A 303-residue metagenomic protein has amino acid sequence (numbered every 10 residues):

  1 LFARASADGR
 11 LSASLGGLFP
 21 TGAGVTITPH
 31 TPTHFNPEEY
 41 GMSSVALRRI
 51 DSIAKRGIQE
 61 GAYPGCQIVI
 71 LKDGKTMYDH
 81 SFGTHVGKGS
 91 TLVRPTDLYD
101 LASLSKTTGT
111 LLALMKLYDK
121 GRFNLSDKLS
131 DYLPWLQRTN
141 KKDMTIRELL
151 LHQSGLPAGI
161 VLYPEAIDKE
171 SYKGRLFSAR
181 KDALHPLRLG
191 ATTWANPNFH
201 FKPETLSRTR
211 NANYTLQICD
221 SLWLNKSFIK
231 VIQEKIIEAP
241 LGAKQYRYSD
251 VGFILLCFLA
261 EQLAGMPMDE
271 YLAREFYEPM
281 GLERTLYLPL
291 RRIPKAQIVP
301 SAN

Functional and structural regions predicted by a protein language model:
F2-G41: C-terminal non-catalytic regions of proteins with extracellular/luminal or membrane-system context
F2-S6, K55, Q59, M115-R122 (+7 more regions): Sec-exported extracytoplasmic/periplasmic mature domains
L11, N124-S126, A264-E270: Short, charged, surface-exposed loops that flank catalytic or proteolytic processing sites
G17, T84-V86, D97, K128-W135 (+2 more regions): Short linear capping/connector segments at secondary-structure termini
Y40-L101, R122-N124, K230-E238: Short, conserved catalytic-motif segment at the N-terminal edge
E60-V69, G89-L151, A239-G252: Short active-site loop at a secondary-structure junction that contains or immediately precedes the catalytic residue(s)
K142-N303: Short, surface-exposed loop or secondary-structure junction motifs that flank catalytic or metal-binding residues
